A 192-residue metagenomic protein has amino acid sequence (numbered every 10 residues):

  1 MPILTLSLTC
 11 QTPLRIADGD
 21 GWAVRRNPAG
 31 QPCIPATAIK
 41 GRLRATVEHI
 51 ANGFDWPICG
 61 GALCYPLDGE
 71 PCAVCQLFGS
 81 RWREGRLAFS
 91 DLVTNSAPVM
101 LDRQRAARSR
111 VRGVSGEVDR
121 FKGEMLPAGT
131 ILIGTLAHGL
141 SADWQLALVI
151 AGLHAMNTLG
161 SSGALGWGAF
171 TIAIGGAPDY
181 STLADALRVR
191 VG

Functional and structural regions predicted by a protein language model:
M1-G192: Small/polar/charged residue-enriched interaction surfaces, especially the RNA/DNA-contacting tracks of RNP/CRISPR
